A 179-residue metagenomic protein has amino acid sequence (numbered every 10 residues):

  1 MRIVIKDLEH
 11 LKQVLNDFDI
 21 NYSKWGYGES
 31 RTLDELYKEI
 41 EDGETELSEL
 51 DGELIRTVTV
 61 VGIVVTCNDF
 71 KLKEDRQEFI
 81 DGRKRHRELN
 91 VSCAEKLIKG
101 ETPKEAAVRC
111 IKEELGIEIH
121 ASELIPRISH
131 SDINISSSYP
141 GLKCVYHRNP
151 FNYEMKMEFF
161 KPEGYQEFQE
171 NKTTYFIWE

Functional and structural regions predicted by a protein language model:
M1-E179: N-terminal leader/linker segments that precede catalytic domains of diphosphate-processing enzymes
